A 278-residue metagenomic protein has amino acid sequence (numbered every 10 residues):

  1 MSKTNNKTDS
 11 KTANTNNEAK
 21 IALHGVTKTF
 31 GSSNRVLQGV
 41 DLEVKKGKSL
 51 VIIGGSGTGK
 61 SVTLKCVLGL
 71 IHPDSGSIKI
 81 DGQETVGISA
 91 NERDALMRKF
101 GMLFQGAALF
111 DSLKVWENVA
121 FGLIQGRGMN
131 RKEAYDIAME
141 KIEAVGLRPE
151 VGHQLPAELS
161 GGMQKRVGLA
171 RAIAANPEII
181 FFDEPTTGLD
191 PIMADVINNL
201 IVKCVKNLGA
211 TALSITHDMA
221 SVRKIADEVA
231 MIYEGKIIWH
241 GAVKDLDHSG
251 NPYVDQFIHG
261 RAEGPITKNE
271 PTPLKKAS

Functional and structural regions predicted by a protein language model:
L68: Helix-to-loop junction immediately C-terminal to a conserved catalytic motif
Q83-E84, K132-E150: Conserved ABC ATPase "signature" region
L113-F121: Short coil-to-helix segment of the ABC ATPase nucleotide-binding domain corresponding to the Q-loop/switch region
L155-L159, M163: Conserved ABC ATPase signature
N176: Conserved catalytic motifs of ABC-family nucleotide-binding domains
I180-D183: Catalytic Walker B motif of ABC-type/P-loop ATPase nucleotide-binding domains
